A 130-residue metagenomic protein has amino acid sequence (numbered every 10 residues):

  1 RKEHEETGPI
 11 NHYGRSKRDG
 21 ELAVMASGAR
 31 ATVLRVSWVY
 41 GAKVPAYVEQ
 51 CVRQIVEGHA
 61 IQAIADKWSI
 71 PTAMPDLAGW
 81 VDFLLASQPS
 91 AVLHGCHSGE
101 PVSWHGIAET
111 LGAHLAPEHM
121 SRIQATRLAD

Functional and structural regions predicted by a protein language model:
R1-H4, Q50-R53, L111: Short, hinge-like loop/turn segments at secondary-structure boundaries
R1-V33: Catalytic helix-loop patch of NAD(P)-dependent Rossmann-fold dehydrogenases
I10, R35-S37, C96: Active-site beta-alpha turn of Rossmann-fold NAD(P)-dependent dehydrogenases/reductases
I10-Y13, D66, L93: Catalytic tyrosine of NAD(P)H-dependent dehydrogenase/reductases that use a Tyr as the general acid/base
N11, S69-T72, V102: Residue-level signal for the nucleotide or nucleotide-sugar donor/cofactor binding architecture
R18, P75, V102-H105: A structural signal for well-ordered alpha-helical segments within the folded catalytic domains of diverse enzymes
L22-S69, P75-D76, D82: NAD(P)-dependent short-chain dehydrogenase/reductase
W80, S87-D130: Mid/C-terminal beta-alpha module of Rossmann-like enzyme folds, strongest in SDR-family dehydrogenases/epimerases
